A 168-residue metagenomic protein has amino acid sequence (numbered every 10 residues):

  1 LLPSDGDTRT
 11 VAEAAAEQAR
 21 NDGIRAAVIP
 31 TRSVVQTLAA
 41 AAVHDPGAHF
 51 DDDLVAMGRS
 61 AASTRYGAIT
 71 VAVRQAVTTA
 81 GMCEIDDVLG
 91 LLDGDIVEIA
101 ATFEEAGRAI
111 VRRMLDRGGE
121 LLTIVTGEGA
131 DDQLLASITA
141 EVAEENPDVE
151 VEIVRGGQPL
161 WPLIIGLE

Functional and structural regions predicted by a protein language model:
L2-E168: N-terminal loops that bind phosphate or other acidic moieties and the adjacent beta-alpha structural core
